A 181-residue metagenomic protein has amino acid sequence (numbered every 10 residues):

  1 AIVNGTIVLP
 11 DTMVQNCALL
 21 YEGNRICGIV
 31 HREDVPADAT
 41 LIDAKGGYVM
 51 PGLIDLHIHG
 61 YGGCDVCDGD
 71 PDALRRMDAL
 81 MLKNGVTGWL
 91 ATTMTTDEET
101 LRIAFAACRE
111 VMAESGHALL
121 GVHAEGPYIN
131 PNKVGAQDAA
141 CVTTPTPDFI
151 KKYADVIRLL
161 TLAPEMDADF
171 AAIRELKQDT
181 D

Functional and structural regions predicted by a protein language model:
I2, V35-R75, A79: Replace "His-x-His-based motif
I7-M50: Histidine-rich, glycine-flanked metal-binding segment
V35-K45, A104-G116: Short amphipathic alpha-helices and their capping/turn segments at secondary-structure boundaries
H59, R75-A104, H117-N130, A154-D169 (+1 more regions): Divalent metal-dependent hydrolysis catalytic cores, especially in the metallo-beta-lactamase
V66, E99-R109, G135: Metal-dependent catalytic neighborhoods of phosphoester/phosphodiester hydrolases
R109-M112, I173-D181: Surface-exposed amphipathic alpha-helices with a cationic face
N130-K152: Conserved phosphate-binding/catalytic loop of the ribokinase/pfkB sugar-kinase fold
P147-K152, M166-L176: N-terminal active-site wall of soluble small-molecule enzyme domains
